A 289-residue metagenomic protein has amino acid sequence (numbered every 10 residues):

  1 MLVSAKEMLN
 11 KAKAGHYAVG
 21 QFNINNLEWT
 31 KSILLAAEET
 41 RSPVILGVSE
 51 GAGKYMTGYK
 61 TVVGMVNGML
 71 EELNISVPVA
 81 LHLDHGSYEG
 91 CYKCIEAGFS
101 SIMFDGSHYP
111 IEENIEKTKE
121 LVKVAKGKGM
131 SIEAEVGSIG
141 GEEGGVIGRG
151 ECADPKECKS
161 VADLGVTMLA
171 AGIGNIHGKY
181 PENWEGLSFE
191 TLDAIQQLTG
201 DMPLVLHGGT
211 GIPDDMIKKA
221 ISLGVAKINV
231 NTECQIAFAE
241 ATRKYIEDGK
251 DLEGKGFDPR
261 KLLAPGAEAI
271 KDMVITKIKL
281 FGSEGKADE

Functional and structural regions predicted by a protein language model:
V3-K11, G15, L27-A52, T57-S76 (+6 more regions): Alpha/beta enzyme core
V19-N23, L81-H82, M103, L204-H207 (+1 more regions): Short catalytic-loop micro-motif centered on adjacent basic/acidic residues
Q21, P213, P259: Metal-dependent phosphohydrolase cores
N23, E151, I228, T232 (+1 more regions): Hydrophobic alpha-helical scaffolding
L81-L83, E240, G249: Glycine-rich nucleotide/cofactor/substrate-binding loop typically near the N-terminus or early in the first domain
I173, G208-T210, T232: Active-site proximal loops enriched in glycine and acidic residues that flank catalytic Cys/His/Asp and coordinate
I246-E289: Extended, intrinsically disordered, low-complexity segments
